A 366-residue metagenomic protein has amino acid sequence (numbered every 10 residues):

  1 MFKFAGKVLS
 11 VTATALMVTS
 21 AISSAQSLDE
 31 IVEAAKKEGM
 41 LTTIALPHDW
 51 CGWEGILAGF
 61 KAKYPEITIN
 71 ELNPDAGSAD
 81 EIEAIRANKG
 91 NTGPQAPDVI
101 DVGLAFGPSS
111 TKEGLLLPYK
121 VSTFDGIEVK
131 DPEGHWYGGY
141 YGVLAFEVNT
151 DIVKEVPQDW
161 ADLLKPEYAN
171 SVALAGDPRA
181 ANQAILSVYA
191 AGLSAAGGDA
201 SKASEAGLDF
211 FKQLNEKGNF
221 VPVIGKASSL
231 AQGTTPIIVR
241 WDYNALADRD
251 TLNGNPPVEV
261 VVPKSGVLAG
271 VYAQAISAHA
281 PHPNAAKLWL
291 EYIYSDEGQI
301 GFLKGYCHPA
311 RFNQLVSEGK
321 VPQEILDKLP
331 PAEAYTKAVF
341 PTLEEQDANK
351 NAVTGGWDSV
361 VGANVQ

Functional and structural regions predicted by a protein language model:
M1-V11: Bacterial N-terminal signal peptides that target proteins for export
L28-K36, M40, L46-T68: Short, polar/charged alpha-helical segment
I44-A58, N70-R86, G93-T234: Extracytoplasmic ligand-binding site segments that recognize negatively charged/polar headgroups
G107-T111, A231, P236-P256: A ligand-binding cleft/hinge motif common to bilobed small-molecule-binding domains
L117-T123, G134-G138, A161-L164, I237 (+2 more regions): Short beta-strand->loop
V129, Y141-L144, L208-Q213, N219 (+2 more regions): Periplasmic-binding protein-like
S228, A332-Q366: Conserved C-terminal helix/tail region of periplasmic/extracytoplasmic solute-binding proteins
L268, Y272, S277-A338: Mature extracytoplasmic/periplasmic domains
